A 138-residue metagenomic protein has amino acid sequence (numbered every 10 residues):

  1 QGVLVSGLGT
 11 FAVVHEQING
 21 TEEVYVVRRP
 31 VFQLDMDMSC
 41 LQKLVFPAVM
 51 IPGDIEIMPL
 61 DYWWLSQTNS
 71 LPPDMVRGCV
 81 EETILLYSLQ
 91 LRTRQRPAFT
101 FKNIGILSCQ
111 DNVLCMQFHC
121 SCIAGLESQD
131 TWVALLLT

Functional and structural regions predicted by a protein language model:
Q1-T138: Strongly charged
